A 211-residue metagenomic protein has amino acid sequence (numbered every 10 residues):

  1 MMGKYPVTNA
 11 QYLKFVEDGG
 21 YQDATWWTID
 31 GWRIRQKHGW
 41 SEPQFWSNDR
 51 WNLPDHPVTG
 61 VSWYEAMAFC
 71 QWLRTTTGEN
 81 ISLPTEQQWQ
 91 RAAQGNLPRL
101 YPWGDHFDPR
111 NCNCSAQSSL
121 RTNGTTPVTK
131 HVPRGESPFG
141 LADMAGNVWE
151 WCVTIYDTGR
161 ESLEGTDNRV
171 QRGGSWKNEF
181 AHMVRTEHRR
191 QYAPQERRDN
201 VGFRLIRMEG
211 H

Functional and structural regions predicted by a protein language model:
M1: Periplasmic peptidoglycan-binding/anchoring modules of Gram-negative envelope and division proteins
K4: Acidic di-acidic motifs
V7, L13-A24, L73-E79, H211: Short capping motifs at secondary-structure boundaries
Q11-E17, A66, E150: Active-site-flanking alpha-helical
V16, V153, R207-E209: Residue-level signal for short segments within beta-strands and strand-turn junctions of well-structured beta-sheet
Q22-G31, Q36-E187, P194, D199: Functional-site microenvironments in short loops/helix caps that host divalent-cation chemistry
D199-H211: Short, structured beta-strand segments at or near domain termini in extracellular proteins/domains
